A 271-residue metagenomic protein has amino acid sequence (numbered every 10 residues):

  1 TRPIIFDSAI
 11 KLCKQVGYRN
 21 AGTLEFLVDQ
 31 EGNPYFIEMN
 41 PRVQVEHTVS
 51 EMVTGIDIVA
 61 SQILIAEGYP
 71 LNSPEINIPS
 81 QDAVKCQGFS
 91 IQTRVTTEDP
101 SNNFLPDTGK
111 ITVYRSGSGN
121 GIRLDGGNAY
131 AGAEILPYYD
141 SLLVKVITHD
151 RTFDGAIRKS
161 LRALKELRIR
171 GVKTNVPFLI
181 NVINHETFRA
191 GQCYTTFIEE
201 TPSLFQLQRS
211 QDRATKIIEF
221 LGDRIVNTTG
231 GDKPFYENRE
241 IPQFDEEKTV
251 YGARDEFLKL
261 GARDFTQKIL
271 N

Functional and structural regions predicted by a protein language model:
R2-K14, I63-L64: Short amphipathic alpha-helical segments
A9, L27, T48-N271: Catalytic cores of soluble metabolic enzymes centered on carboxylation/carboxyl-transfer
Q15-R19, Y138: Short loop/turn motifs at secondary-structure junctions and domain boundaries
Y18-Q44: Conserved metal-phosphate-binding beta-hairpin within the catalytic cores of diverse ATP-dependent phosphoryl-transfer
